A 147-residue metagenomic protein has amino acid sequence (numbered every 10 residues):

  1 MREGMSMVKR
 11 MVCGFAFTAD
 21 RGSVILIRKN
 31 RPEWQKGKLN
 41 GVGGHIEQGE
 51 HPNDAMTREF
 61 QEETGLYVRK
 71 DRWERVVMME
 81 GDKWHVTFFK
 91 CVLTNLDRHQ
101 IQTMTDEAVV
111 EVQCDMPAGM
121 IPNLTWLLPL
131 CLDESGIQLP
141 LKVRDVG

Functional and structural regions predicted by a protein language model:
R2-I25, H45: Conserved N-terminal beta-strand and adjoining loop/helix that marks the start of the Nudix/MutT-like hydrolase domain
S6, R31, Q100-I101: Short secondary-structure boundary/capping segments
F15, L26, V86-K90: Conserved hydrophobic/aromatic beta-strand scaffold that supports enzyme active sites
S23-E62, E80, R144-V146: Conserved Nudix-box catalytic region and its N-terminal flanking loop in Nudix hydrolases and closely related
I46-K70, M79-E134: Unchanged
P129-G147: Charged phosphate-binding loop/patch that engages nucleotide di/tri-phosphates or the phosphate backbone of nucleic
